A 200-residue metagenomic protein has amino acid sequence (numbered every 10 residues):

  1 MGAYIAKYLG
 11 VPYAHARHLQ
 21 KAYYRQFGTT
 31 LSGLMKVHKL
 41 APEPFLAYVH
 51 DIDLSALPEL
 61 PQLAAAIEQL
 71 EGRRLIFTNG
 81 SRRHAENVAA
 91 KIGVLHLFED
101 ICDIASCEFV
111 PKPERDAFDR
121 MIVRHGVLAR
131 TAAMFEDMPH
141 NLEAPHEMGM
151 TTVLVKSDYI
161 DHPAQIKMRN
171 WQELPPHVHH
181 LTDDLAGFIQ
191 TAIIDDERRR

Functional and structural regions predicted by a protein language model:
M1-A64, R82-R83: N-terminal helical cap/lid subdomain that shapes the substrate entry/recognition surface in HAD-like hydrolases
R17-L19, H50-L54, G72, I104-A105 (+1 more regions): Short, contiguous strand/loop micro-motifs
M35, E68-E71: Alpha-helix boundary recognition
L54, P58, I76, F109: Short, surface-exposed alpha-helical recognition segments that flank or form part of ligand/macromolecule-binding
E68, L75, S81-R82, E86-R200: Asp-based, Mg2+/Mn2+-dependent phosphohydrolase catalytic module
